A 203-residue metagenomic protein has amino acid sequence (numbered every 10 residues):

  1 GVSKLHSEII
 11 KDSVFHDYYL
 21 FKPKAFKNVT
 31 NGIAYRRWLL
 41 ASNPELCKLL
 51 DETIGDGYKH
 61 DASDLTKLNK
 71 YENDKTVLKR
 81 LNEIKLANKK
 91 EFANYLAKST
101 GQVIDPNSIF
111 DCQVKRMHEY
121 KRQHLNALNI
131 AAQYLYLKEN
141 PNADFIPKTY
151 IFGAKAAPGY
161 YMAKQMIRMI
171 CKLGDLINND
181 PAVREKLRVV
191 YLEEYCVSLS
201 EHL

Functional and structural regions predicted by a protein language model:
G1-L203: Catalytic cores of carbohydrate-active enzymes across secretory and cytosolic contexts
